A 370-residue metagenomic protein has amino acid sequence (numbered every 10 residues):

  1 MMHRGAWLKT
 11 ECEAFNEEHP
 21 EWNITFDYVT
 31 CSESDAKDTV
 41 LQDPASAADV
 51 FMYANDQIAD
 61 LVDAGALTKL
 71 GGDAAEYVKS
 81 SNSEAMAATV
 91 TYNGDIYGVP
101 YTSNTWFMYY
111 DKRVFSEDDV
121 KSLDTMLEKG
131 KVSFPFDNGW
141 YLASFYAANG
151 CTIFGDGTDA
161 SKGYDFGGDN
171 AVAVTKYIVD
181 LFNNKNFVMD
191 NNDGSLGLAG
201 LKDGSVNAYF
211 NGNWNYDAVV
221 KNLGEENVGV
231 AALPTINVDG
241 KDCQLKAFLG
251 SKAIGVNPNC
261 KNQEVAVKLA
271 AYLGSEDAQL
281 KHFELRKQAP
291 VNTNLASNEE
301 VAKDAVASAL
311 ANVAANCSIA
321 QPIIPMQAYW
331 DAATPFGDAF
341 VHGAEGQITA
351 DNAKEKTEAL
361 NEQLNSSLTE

Functional and structural regions predicted by a protein language model:
M1-Q57, G240, E300, A359-E370: Conserved N-terminal structural module of periplasmic/extracytoplasmic solute-binding proteins
E11, A173-V174, K261-L273, A332 (+2 more regions): Short amphipathic alpha-helical coupling segments at ligand-binding clamshell hinges and other catalytic/signaling
D35-A47, D63-A64, E128, N183 (+4 more regions): Short helices/loops that flank or line small-molecule/ion binding pockets
L41-Q42, S46-D49, E76-Y110, K131-P135 (+2 more regions): A structural signal for short loop-to-beta-strand junctions that line the ligand-binding cleft of periplasmic/secreted
N55-F107, D118, E128, G229-A232 (+2 more regions): Hinge/lid segment of periplasmic solute-binding proteins
S161-N191: Glycine-centered hinge/linker elements that transmit conformational signals in sensory and ligand-binding systems
N222-R286: Extracytoplasmic/periplasmic substrate-recognition and gating elements
A315-E370: Conserved C-terminal helix/tail region of periplasmic/extracytoplasmic solute-binding proteins
